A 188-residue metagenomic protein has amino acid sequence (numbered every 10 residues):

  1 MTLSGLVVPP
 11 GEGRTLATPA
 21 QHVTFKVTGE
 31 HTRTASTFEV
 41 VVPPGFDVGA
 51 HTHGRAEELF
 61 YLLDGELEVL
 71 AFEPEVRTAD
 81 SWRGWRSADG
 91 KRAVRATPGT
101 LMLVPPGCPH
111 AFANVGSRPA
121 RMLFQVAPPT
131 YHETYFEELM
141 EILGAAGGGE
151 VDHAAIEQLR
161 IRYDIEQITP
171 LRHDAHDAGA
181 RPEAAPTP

Functional and structural regions predicted by a protein language model:
M1-L3, Y131: Intrinsically disordered, low-complexity terminal tails and linkers in eukaryotic proteins, enriched in charged/polar
P9, H31-T34, E73-P106: Short acidic-glycine-tyrosine-enriched beta hairpin
E12-A50, A56-E57, L63: A short glycine-rich, His/Asp/Glu-containing loop-to-beta-strand
F25, T37-V41, L59, K91-R95 (+2 more regions): Conserved hydrophobic/aromatic beta-strand scaffold that supports enzyme active sites
F46-V48, G65-A71, L101-M102: Short beta-strand segments in beta-sandwich/barrel cores
R55-W85: Glycine- and acidic-residue-biased ligand/ion/polar-headgroup-sensing regions
R95-T100, P106-E133: Ligand-binding loop in jelly-roll beta-barrel domains
E138-P188: Acidic/histidine-enriched, glycine/proline-rich intrinsically disordered or flexible terminal extensions
